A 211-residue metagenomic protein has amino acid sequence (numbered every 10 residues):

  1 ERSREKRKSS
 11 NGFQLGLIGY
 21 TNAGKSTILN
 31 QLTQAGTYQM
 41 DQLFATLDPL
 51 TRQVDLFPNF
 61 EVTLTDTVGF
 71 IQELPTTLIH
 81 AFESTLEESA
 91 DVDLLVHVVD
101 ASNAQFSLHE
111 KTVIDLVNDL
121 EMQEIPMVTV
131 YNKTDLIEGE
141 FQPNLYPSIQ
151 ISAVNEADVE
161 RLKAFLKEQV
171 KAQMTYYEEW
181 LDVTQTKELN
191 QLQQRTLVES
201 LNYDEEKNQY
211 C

Functional and structural regions predicted by a protein language model:
E1-I79, L86-A90: Conserved G1/Walker A P-loop phosphate-binding module
N11, T37, N103-F106, E178-D182: Conserved phosphate/pyrophosphate-binding and hydrolysis machinery centered on Walker-type P-loop NTPases, extending
Y20, A101-S102, V154, T184: Structured loop/turn residues at secondary-structure junctions
I28, D66, T85, V96 (+5 more regions): Conserved RecA-like P-loop NTPase ATPase core
F57-E61, F82-I149: Conserved C-terminal guanine-recognition region of P-loop GTPase G domains, centered on the G4
I79-F82, L86-S89, S107-K111, E124 (+3 more regions): Amphipathic alpha-helical transducer elements in NTP-driven molecular machines
Q123-V128, K133-V183: Canonical P-loop GTPase G-domain recognition
V170-C211: Long, well-ordered amphipathic alpha-helical subdomains in the mid-to-C-terminal portions of large enzyme subunits
